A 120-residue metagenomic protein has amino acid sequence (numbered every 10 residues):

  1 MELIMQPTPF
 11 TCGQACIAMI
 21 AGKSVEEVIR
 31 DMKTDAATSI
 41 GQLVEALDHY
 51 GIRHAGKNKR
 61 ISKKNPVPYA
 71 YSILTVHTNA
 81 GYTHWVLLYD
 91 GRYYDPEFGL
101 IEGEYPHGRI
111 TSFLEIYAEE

Functional and structural regions predicted by a protein language model:
M1, E119-E120: C-terminal end-of-chain micro-motif
M1-D31: Long, hydrophobic N-terminal alpha-helical segment
I20, V25-E119: Conserved active-site-adjacent core of cysteine acyl-enzyme catalytic domains
